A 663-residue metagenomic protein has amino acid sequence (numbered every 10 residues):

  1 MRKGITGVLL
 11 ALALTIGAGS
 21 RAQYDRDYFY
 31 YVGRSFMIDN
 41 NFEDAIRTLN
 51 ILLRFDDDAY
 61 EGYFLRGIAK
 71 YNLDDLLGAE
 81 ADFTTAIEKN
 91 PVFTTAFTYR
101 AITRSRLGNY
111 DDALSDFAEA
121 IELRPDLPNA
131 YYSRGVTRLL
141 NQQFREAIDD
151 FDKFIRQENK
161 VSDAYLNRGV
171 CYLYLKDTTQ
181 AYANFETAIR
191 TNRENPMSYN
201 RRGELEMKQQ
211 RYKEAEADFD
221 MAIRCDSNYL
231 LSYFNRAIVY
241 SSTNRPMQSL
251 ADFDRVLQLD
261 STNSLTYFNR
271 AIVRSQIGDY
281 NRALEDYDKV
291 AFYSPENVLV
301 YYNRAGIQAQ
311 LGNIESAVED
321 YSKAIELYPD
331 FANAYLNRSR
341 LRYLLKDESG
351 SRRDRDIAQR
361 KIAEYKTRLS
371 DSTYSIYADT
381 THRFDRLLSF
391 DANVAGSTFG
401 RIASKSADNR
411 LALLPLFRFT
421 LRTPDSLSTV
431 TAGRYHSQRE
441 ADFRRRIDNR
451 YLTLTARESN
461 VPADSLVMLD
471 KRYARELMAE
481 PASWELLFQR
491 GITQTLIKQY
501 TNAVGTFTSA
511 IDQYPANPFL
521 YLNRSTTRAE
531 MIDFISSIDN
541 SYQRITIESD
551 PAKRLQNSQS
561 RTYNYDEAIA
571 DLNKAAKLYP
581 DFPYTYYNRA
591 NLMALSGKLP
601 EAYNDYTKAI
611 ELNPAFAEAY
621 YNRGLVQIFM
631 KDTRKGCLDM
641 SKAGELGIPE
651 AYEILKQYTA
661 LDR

Functional and structural regions predicted by a protein language model:
D25-D27, Y60-E61, T94-T98, P128-N129 (+12 more regions): Helix-start (N-cap) detector for alpha-helical repeat units in TPR-like alpha-solenoids, especially tetratricopeptide
Y31, L65, Y99, S133 (+11 more regions): Canonical tetratricopeptide repeat
I38-D39, N72, R106, L140-N141 (+12 more regions): Register position in tetratricopeptide repeats
F55, K89, L123, Q157-E158 (+12 more regions): Structural marker of alpha-solenoid helical repeat scaffolds
Q310, D330-L487, I492, I535-N564 (+1 more regions): Eukaryotic alpha-helical solenoid repeat scaffolds
